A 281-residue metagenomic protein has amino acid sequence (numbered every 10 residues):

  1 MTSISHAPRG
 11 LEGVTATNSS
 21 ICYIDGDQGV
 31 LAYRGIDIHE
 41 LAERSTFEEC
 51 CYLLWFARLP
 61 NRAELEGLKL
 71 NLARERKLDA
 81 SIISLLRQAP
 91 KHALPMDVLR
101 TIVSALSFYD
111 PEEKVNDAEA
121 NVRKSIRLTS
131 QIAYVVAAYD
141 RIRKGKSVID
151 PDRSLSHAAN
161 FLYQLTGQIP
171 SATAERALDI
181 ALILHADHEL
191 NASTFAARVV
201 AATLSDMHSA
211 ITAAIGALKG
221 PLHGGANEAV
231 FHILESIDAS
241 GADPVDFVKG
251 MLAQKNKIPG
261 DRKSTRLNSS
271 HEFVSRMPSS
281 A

Functional and structural regions predicted by a protein language model:
M1-S264, R276: Hydrophobic alpha-helical bundle cores within soluble ligand-binding/oligomerization subdomains
R266-A281: Single conserved hydrophobic/aromatic residue that forms the stacking wall/gate of nucleotide- or nucleobase-binding
